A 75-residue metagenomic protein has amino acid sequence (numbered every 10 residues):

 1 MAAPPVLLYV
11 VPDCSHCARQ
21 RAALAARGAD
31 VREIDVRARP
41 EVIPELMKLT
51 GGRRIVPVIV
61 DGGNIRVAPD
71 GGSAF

Functional and structural regions predicted by a protein language model:
M1-R32: Local sequence-structure signature of Cys/Sec-based thiol-disulfide redox active-site neighborhoods
A2-P4, L46, I55: Residue-level preference for short coil/turn positions at secondary-structure junctions
S15-H16, A38, R66: Glycine-/small-residue-rich active-site loops that bind phosphorylated ligands and cofactors
H16, V42-E45, V58: Residue-level recognition of specific faces of alpha-helices
A18, E41, P69: Residues that form or flank phosphate/diphosphate-binding pockets in enzymes that use nucleotide phosphates
D35-R53: Thioredoxin-like thiol-disulfide oxidoreductase module
T50-G62: Structural micro-motif
D61-F75: Non-catalytic, surface beta->alpha helical segment in thiol-disulfide oxidoreductase systems
